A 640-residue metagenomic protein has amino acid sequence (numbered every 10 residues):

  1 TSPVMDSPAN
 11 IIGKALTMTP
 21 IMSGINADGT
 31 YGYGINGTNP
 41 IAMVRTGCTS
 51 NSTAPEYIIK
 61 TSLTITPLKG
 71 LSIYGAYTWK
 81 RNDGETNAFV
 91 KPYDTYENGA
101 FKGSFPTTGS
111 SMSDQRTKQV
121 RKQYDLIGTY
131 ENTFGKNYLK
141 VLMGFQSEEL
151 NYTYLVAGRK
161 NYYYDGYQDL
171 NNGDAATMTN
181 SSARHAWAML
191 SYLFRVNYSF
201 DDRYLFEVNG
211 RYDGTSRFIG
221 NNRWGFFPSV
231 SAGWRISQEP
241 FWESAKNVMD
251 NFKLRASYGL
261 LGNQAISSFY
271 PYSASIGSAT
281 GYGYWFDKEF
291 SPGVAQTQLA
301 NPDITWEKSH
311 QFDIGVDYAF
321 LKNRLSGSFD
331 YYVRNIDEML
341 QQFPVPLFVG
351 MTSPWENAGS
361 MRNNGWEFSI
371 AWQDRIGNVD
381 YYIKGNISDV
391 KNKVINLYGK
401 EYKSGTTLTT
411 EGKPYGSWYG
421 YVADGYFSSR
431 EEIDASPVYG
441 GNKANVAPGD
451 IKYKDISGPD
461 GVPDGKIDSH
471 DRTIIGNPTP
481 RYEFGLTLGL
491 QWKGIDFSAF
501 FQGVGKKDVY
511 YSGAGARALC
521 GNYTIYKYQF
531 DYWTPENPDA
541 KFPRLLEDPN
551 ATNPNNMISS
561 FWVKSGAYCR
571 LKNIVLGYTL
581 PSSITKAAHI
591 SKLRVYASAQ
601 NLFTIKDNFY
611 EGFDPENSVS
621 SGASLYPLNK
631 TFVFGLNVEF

Functional and structural regions predicted by a protein language model:
T1, D6-I12, G32-V90, K102-G420 (+2 more regions): Extracellular/periplasmic, surface-exposed regions of secreted and cell-surface proteins
G144, R195-S199, N209, S417 (+6 more regions): Exposed, low-structure sequence patches enriched in small/polar residues
P271, E356, Q373-P478, N537: Conserved small-residue
A358-R362, K403-W418, H470, I475-G485 (+4 more regions): C-terminal extracellular loops and terminal segments of Gram-negative outer membrane beta-barrel proteins
K384, H470, P480-G494, K572-G577: Conserved SET/PR-domain catalytic core that frames the SAM/AdoMet-binding pocket
S429, L486, E536, V638: Aromatic-residue-lined binding/catalytic grooves and analogous aromatic/hydrophobic interfacial grooves in multimeric
N477-Y511: Glycine-rich, aromatic-lined ligand/substrate-binding cores of catalytic and carbohydrate-binding domains
F497-C569: C-terminal beta-barrel architecture of Gram-negative outer-membrane proteins
